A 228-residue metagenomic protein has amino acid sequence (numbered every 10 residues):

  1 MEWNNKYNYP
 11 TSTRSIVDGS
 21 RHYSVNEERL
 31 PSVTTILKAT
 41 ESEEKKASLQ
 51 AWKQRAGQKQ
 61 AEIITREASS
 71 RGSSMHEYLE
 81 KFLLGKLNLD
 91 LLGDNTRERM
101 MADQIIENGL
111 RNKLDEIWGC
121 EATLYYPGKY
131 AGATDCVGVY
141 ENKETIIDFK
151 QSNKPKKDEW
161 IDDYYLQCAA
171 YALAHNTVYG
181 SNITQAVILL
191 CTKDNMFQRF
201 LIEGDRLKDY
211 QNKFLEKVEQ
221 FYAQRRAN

Functional and structural regions predicted by a protein language model:
M1-A131: Metal-dependent nuclease catalytic cores that hydrolyze phosphodiester bonds in DNA/RNA, characterized by
W118-R225: Mg2+/Mn2+-dependent nuclease catalytic core
N228: Acidic, carboxylate-rich catalytic segments that either coordinate divalent cations
